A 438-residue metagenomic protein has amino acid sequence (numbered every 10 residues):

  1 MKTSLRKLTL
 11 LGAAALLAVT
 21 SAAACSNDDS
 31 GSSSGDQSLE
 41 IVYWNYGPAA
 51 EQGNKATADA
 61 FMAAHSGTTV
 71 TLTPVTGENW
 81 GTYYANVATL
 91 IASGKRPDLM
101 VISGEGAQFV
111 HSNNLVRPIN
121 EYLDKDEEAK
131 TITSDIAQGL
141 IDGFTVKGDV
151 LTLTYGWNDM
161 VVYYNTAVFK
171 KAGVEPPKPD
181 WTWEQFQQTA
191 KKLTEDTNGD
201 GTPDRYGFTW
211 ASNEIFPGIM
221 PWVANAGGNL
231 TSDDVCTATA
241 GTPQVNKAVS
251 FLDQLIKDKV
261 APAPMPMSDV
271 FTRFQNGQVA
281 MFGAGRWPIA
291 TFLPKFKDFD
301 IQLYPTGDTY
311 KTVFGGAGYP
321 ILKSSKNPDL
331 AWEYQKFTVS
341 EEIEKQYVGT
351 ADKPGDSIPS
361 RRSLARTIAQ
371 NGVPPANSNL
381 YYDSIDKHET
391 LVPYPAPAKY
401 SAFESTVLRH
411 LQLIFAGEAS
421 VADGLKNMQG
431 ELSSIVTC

Functional and structural regions predicted by a protein language model:
K2-N113, E127-T131, D329-L330, E342 (+4 more regions): Conserved N-terminal structural module of periplasmic/extracytoplasmic solute-binding proteins
V75-N86, E105, W181-Q187, P262-N276 (+1 more regions): Short helix-initiation/N-cap motifs at beta->coil->alpha
E105-D159, D300-L303: Hinge/lid segment of periplasmic solute-binding proteins
N120-I136, P179, N198-T209, G228-K247 (+5 more regions): Short, solvent-exposed loop/beta-turn-alpha elements that line the ligand-binding surface or hinge of extracytoplasmic
D124, P288-F296, D308-F314, I321-T406 (+1 more regions): C-terminal lobe and pocket-closing loops of periplasmic/extracytoplasmic Venus-flytrap solute-binding proteins
T145-Y155, M160, K170, E184-T237 (+2 more regions): Extracytoplasmic/periplasmic solute-binding protein
K170, P176, D386-C438: Conserved C-terminal helix/tail region of periplasmic/extracytoplasmic solute-binding proteins
T189-A190, D234-P264: Glycine-centered hinge/linker elements that transmit conformational signals in sensory and ligand-binding systems
